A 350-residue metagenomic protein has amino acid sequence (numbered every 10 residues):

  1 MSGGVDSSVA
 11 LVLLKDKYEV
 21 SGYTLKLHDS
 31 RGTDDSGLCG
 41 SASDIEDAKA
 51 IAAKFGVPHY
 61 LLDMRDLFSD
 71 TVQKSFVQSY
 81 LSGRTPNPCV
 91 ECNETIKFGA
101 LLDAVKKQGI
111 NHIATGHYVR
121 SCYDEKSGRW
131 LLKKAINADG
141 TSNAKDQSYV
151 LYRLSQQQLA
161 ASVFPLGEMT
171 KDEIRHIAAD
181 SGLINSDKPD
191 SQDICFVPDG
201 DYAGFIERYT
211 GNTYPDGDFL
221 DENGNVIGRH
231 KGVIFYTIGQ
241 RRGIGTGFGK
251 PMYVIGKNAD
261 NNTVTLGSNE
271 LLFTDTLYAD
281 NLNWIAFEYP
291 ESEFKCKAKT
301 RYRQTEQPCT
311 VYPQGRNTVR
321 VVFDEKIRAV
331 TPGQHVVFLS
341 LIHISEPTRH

Functional and structural regions predicted by a protein language model:
M1-R153, V163, D172-E173, A179 (+1 more regions): ATP-dependent adenylation/nucleotidyltransferase module used to activate substrates
D34-S36, Q108, C122-L131, Y209-Y214 (+3 more regions): Short, glycine- and charge-enriched coil/turn segments that flank and shape catalytic ligand pockets
A160: Short, glycine-/aromatic-enriched active-site segment of Class I SAM-dependent methyltransferases
I177-N283: Anionic-ligand-binding alpha/beta catalytic cores of soluble enzymes and soluble regulatory domains that recognize
K250, N258-S340: Basic, glycine-rich polyanion-binding accessory segments appended to enzymes
I342-R349: Conserved small/polar residues in nucleotide/adenosyl-binding loops
